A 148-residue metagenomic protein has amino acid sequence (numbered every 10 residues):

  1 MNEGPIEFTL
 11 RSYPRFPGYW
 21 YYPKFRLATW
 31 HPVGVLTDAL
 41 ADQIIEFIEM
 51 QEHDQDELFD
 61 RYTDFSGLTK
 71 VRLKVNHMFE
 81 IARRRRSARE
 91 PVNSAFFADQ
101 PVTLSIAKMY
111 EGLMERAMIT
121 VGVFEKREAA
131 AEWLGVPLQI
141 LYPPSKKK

Functional and structural regions predicted by a protein language model:
N2-K148: Amphipathic, Lys/Arg-enriched alpha-helical "gate/interface" segment within cytosolic domains that mediates
